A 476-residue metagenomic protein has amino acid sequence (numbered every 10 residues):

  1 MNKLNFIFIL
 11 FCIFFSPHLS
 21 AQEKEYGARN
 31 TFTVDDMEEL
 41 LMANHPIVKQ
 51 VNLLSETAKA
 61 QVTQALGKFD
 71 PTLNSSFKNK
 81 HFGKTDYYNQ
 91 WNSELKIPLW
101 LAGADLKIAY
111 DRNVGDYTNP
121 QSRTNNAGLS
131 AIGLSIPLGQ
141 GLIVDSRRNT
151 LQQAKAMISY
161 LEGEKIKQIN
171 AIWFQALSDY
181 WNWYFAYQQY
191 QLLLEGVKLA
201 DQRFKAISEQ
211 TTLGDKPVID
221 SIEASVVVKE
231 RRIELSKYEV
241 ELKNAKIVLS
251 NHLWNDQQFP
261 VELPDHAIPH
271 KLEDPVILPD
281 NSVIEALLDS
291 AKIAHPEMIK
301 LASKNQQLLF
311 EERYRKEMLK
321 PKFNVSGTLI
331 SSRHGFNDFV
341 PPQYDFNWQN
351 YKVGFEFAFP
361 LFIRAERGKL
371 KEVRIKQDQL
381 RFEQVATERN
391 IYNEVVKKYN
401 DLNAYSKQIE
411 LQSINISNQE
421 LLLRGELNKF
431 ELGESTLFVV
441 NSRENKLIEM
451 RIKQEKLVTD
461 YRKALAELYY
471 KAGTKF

Functional and structural regions predicted by a protein language model:
M1-E25: Bacterial Sec-dependent N-terminal signal peptides
A21-Q90, I143-N149, Q153-K155, I169 (+6 more regions): Bacterial Sec-pathway N-terminal export signals of envelope proteins
E23-R29, S76-I136, A267-D280, R313 (+2 more regions): Small/polar, glycine/serine/threonine/aspartate-rich low-complexity segments that form flexible
E38, I207-S208, L287-L288, E426-L427: Generic hydrophobic alpha-helical segments
E38, V48-V51, S55-A65, Q168-L193 (+6 more regions): Amphipathic alpha-helical coiled-coil segments
K49-L53, L66, A102-A127, G139-E164 (+8 more regions): Sec/SRP-type N-terminal targeting helices
I132, G163, K198, Q202-K205 (+4 more regions): Generic structural signal for well-ordered, non-membrane alpha-helices
E162-L287, D401, K446-L447, Q454 (+1 more regions): Periplasmic alpha-helical coiled-coil/stalk elements that build and connect Gram-negative outer-membrane
